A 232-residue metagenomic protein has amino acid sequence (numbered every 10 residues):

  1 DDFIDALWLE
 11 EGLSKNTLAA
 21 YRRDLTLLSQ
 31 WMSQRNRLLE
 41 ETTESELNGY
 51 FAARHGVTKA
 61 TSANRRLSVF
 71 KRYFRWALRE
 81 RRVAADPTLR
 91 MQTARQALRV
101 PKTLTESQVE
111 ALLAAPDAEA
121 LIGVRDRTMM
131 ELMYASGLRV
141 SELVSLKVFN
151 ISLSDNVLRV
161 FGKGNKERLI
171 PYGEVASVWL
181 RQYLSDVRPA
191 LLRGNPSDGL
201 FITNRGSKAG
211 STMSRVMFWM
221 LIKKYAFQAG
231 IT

Functional and structural regions predicted by a protein language model:
D1-T232: Conserved catalytic core of the tyrosine transesterase superfamily
